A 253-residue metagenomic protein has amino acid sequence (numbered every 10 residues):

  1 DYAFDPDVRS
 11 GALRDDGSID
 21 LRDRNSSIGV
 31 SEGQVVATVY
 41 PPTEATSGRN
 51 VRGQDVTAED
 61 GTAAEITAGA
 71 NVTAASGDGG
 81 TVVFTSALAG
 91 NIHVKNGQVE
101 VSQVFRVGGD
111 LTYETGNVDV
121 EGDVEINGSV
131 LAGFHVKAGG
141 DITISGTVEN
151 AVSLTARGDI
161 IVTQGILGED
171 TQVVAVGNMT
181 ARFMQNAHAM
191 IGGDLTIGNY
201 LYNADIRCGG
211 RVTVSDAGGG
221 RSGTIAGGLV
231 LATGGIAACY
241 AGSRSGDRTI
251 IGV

Functional and structural regions predicted by a protein language model:
D1-D110, G246: Long, low-complexity, mixed-charge
N91-G252: Extended, compositionally simple hydrophobic/Ser/Thr-rich segments that build repetitive fibrous architectures
